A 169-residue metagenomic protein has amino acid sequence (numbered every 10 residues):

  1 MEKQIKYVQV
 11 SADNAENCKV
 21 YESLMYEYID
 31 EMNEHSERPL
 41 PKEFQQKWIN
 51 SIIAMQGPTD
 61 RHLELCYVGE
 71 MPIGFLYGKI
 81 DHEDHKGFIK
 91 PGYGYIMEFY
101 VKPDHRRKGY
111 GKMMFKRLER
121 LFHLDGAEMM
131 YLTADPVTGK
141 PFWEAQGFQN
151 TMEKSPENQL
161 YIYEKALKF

Functional and structural regions predicted by a protein language model:
K6-Q9, A15, I29-I52: Conserved GNAT-fold acetyl-CoA-binding loop/helix
N17-Y21, M114: Residue-level preference for hydrophobic side chains embedded in well-ordered alpha helices
N50-L65, Y95: A short helix-loop-beta-strand connector motif used in the catalytic cores of GNAT acetyltransferases and, in some
L65, M71-I80, Y95, Y100: Conserved beta-strand in the GNAT
H82-I96, R106: A conserved beta-turn-beta hairpin within the catalytic core of GNAT-like acetyltransferases that forms part
I96, M130-A134: Conserved hydrophobic beta-strand within the GNAT/NAT acetyltransferase core sheet that lines the active-site cleft
V101, R107-R120, A145: Conserved acetyl-CoA-binding loop-helix of GNAT-fold acetyltransferases
K112, L124, E128, P136-Q159: Conserved active-site alpha-helix within GNAT-family acetyltransferase domains
